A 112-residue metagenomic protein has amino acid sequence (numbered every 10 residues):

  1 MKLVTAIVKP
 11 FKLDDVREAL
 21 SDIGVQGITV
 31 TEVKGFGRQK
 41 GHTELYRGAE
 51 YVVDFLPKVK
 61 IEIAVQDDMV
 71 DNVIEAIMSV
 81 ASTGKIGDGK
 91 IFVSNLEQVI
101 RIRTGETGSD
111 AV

Functional and structural regions predicted by a protein language model:
M1-V112: Positively charged, small/polar-rich N-terminal and surface patches that mediate targeting and assembly and bind
